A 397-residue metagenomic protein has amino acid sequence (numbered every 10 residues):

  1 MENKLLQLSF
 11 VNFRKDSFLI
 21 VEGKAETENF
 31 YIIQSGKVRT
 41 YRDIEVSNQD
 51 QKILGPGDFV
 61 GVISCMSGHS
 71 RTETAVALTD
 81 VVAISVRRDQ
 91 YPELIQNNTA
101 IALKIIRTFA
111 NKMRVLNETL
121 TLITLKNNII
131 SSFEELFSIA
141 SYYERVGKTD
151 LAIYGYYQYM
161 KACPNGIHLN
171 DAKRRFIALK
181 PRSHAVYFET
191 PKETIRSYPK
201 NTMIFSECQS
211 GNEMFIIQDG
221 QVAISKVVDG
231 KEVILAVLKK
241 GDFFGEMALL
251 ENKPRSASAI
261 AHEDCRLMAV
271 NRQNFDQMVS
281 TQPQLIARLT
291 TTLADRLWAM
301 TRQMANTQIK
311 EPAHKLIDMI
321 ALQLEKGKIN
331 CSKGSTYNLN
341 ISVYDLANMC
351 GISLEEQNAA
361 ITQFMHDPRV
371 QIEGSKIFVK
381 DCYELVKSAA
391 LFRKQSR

Functional and structural regions predicted by a protein language model:
M1-I106, E311-K315, C331-K333: Hydrophobic, helix-prone linear segments
M1-Y41, I177-V233: Regulatory nucleotide-sensing modules
Q51-I106, A236-T290, W298: Cyclic-nucleotide recognition modules
L94, T99-T121, C163-P181, I286-A294: Short, structured interface segments
E118-E135, V186-F188: TPR-adjacent "capping" and linker segments in tetratricopeptide-repeat scaffold/adaptor proteins
I123-N128, M300-P312, N330-G334: Short, Lys/Arg-enriched, Trp-marked, Pro/Gly-tolerant hinge/linker segments that flank
S132-K180, T194, M319, E325-R397: Phosphate-/nucleic-acid-contacting segments
Q308-M319, S342: N-terminal positioning helix adjacent to the helix-turn-helix/winged-helix DNA-binding module
